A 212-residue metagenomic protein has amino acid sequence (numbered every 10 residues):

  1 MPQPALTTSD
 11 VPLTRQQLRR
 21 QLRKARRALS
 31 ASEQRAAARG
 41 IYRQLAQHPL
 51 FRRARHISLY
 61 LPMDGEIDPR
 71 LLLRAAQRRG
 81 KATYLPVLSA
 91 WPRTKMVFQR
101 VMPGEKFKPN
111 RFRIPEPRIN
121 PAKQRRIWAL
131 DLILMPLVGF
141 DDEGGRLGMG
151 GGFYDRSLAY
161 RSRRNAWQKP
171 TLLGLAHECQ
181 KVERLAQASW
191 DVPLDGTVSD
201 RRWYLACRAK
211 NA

Functional and structural regions predicted by a protein language model:
M1-L13, K24, A28, R118-K123 (+3 more regions): Surface-exposed, charge/polar-rich loops and edge strands
P2-W128: N-terminal active-site beta-alpha-beta segment that forms phosphate/nucleotide-binding and substrate-recognition loops
L18, I41, F153-S157, P193: Internal, well-ordered alpha-helical segments in soluble enzyme and binding-protein domains
L59-L61, M135-P136, S199: Redox-cofactor binding/interface segments in oxidoreductases and associated redox assembly factors
M63-G65, V138-D142: Short glycine-rich anion-binding loops that position phosphate/pyrophosphate groups of nucleotides and phosphorylated
E66, A90, Y154, C179-Q180: Alpha-helix N-cap/helix-start and coil->helix boundary motif
